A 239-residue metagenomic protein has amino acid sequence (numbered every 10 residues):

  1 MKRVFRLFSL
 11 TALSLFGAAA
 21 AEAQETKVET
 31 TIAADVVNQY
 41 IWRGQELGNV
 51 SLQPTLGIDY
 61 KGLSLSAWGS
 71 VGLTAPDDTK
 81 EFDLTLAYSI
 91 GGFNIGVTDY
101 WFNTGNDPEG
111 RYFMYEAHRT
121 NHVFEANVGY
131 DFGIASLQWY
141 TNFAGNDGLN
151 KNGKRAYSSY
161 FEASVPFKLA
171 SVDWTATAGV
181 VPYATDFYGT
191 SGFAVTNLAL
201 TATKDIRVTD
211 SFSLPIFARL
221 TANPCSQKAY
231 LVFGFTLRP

Functional and structural regions predicted by a protein language model:
M1-E29: Cleavable N-terminal export/targeting peptides
Q24-E29, G96, V165-T175, T203-I216: Short loop/turn motifs that connect adjacent beta-strands in outer-membrane beta-barrel proteins
T26-D59: Outer-membrane beta-barrel initiation region
V28-T30, G48-L52, D78-F82, T120-F124 (+4 more regions): Residues that define the transmembrane beta-barrel architecture of outer-membrane proteins
I32-Y40, L63-L73, I95-N103, G110 (+3 more regions): Transmembrane beta-strand segments that form the barrel wall of outer-membrane beta-barrel proteins
M114-T185: Detector for outer-membrane/organellar transmembrane beta-barrel domains, recognizing the amphipathic beta-strand
D173-V208: Outer membrane beta-barrel transmembrane domains
L200, I206, Q227-P239: Outer-membrane beta-barrel "beta-signal"
